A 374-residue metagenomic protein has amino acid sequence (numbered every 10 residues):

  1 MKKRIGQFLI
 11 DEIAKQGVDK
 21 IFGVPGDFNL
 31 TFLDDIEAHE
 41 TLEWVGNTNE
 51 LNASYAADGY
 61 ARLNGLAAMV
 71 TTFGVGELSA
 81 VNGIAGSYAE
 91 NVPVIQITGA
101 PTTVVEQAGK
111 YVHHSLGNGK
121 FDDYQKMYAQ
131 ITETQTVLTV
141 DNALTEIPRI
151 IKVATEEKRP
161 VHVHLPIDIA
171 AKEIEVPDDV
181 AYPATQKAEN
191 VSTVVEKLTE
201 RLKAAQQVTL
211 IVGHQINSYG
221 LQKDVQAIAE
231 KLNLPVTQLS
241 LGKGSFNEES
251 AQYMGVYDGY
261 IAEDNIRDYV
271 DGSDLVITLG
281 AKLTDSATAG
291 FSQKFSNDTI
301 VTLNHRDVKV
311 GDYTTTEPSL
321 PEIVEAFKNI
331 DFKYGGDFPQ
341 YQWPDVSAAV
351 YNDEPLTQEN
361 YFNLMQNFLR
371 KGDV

Functional and structural regions predicted by a protein language model:
M1-D331, L364, F368-K371: N-terminal alpha/beta PP-like core and its mobile active-site loop of ThDP/TPP-dependent enzymes
G336-Y341: Helix-rich C-terminal "cap"/substrate-channel and partner-interaction subdomain that packs against the flavin-binding
Q342-V374: Active-site pocket-lining segments that scaffold enzyme catalytic pockets across diverse folds
